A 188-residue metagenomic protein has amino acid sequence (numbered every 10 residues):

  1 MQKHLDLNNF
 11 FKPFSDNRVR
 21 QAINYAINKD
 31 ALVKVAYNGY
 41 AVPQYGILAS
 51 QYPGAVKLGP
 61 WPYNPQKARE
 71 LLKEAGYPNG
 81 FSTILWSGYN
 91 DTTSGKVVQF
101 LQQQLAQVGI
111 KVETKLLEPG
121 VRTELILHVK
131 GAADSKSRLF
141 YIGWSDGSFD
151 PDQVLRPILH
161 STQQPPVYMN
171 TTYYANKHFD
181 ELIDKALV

Functional and structural regions predicted by a protein language model:
M1, K29, L48, Y141-D146: Beta->alpha turn/N-cap motifs
M1-F11, K34: Extracellular/periplasmic solute-recognition and catalytic clefts
M1-L5, Y45-G46, L155, N170: Small-molecule pocket liners
Q2-H4, S82, I183: Short, solvent-exposed beta-strand edge segments and adjacent coil->beta transition regions
F14-V108, Y173-E181: Append "and occasionally in soluble cytosolic enzymes with long acidic Gly/Pro-rich linkers
R18-Q21, V33-K34, V108-L127, Q153-V188: Extracytoplasmic/peripheral linker and loop segments enriched in polar/acidic and small residues with frequent Thr/Pro
K73-D146, P157, T171: Ligand/substrate-recognition segments at binding pockets and active sites
